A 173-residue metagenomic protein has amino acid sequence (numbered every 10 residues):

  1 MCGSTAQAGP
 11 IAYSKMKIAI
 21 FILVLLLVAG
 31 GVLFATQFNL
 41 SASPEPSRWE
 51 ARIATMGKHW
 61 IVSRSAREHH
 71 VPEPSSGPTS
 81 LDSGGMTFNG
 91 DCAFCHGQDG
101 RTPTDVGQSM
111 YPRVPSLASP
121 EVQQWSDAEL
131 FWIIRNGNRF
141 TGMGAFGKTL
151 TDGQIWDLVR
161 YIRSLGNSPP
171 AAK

Functional and structural regions predicted by a protein language model:
T5-A8, A12: Ala/Thr-enriched low-complexity intrinsically disordered regions
K17-D82, G147-I162: Periplasmic c-type cytochrome electron-transfer domains
P78-R101, L130, N136: Sequence/structural segment immediately N-terminal to covalent heme-attachment motifs in c-type and related
P103-D105: Short Cys/His-rich "knuckle" micro-motifs
S109-R163: Extracytoplasmic electron-transfer domains, predominantly the class I c-type cytochrome c fold
A145-G147, P169-K173: Surface-exposed patches in mature extracellular/periplasmic domains of secreted proteins
